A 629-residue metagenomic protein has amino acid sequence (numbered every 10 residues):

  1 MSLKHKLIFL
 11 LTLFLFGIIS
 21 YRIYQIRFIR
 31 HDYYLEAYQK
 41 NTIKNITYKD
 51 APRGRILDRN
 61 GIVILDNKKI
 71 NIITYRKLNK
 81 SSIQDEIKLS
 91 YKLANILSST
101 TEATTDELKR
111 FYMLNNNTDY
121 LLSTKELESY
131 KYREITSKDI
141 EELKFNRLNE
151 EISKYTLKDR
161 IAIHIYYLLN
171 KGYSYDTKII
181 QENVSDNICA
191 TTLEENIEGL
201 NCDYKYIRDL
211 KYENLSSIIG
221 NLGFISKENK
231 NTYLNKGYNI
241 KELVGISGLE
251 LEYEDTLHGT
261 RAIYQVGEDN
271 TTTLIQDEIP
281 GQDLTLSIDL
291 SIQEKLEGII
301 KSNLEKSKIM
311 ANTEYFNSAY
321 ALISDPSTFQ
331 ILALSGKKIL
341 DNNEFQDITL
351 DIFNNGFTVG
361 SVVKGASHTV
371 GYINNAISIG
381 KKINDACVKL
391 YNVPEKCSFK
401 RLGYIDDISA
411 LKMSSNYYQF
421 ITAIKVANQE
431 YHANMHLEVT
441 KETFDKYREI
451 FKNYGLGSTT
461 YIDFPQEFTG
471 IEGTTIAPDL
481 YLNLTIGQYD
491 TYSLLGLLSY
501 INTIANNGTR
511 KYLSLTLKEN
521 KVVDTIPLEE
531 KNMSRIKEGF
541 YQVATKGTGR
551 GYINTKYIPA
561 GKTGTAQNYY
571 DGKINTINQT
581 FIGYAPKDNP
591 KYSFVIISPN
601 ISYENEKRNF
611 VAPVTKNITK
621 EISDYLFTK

Functional and structural regions predicted by a protein language model:
M1-L251, D255-Q276, A319, P326 (+4 more regions): Membrane-proximal periplasmic segments of bacterial cell-envelope enzymes, especially penicillin-binding proteins
I18, F581-G583, S602, N617-S623: Membrane-interface anchoring segments and C-terminal beta-barrel signals
Y24, V362, A366: Active-site His/Glu-centered metal-binding helix of metallohydrolases
L35-Y48, I292-E314: Short, basic/aromatic recognition patches
V63-D66, I263-D277, I288, I292 (+3 more regions): Beta-lactam-recognizing serine transpeptidase/beta-lactamase-like catalytic domain environment
T192, L274-K306: N-terminal leader/targeting segments and the immediately adjacent pre-domain N-terminus
K521-D524, P613-K629: Short, gly/Ser/Thr-rich active-site loops of penicillin-recognizing serine hydrolases
N600-V611: A short acidic/glycine-rich loop-to-helix N-cap element
